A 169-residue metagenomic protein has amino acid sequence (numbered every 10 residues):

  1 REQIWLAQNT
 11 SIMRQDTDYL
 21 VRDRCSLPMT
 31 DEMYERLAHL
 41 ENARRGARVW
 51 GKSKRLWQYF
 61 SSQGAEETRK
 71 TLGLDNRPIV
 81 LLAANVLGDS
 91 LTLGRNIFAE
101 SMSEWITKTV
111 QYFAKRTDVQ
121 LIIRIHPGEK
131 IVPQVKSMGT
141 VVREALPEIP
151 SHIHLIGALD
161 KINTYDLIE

Functional and structural regions predicted by a protein language model:
R1-E2, N85, H126-G128, A158-K161: An acidic- and aromatic-residue-enriched active-site/binding cleft used to recognize and process polar
R1-F60: Active-site-proximal region of nucleotide-activated glycan assembly enzymes, centered on histidine/acidic-rich loops
R1-N9, L91-R95, V132-S137, D166-E169: A short acidic (Asp/Glu
E2-Q3, Q8-N9, Q15, N76-P78 (+2 more regions): Generic structural motif recognizing short loop/turn segments at the entrances and edges of beta-strands
H39, H126, H152-H154: Histidine (H) residue identity feature
R44-A145: Conserved catalytic-core segment of nucleotide-activated headgroup transferases in glycan assembly
Q134-E169: Donor nucleotide-activated moiety binding/catalytic core segment of transferases that use nucleotide-activated donors
